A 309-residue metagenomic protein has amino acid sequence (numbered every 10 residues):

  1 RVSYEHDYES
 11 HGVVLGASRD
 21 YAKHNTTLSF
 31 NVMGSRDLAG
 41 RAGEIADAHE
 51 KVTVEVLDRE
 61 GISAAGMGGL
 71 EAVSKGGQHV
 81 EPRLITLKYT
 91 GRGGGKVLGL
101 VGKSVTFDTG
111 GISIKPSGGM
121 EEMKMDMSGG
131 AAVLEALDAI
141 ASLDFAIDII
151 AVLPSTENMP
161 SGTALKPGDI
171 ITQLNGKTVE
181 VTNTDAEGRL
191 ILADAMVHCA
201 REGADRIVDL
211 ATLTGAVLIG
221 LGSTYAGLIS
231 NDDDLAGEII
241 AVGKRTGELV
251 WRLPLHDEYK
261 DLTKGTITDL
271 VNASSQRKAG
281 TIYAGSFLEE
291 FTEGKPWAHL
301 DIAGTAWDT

Functional and structural regions predicted by a protein language model:
R1-V52: Phosphate/ribose-phosphate-bearing ligand recognition and processing surfaces, centered on ADP-ribose/NAD(+/P+) systems
D7, L38-T309: A generic structural signal for tightly packed, nonpolar segments enriched in small/aliphatic residues
